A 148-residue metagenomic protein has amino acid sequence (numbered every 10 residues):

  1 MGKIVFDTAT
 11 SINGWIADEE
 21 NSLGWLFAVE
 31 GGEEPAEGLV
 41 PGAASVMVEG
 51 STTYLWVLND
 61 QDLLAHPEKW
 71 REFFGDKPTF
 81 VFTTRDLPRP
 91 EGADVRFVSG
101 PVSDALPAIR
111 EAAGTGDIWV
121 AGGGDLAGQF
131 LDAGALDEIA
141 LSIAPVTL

Functional and structural regions predicted by a protein language model:
G2-A135, V146-L148: Portal/gating segments that form or line small-molecule/metal binding sites
E138, S142-I143: Active-site histidine-anchored catalytic micro-motif
